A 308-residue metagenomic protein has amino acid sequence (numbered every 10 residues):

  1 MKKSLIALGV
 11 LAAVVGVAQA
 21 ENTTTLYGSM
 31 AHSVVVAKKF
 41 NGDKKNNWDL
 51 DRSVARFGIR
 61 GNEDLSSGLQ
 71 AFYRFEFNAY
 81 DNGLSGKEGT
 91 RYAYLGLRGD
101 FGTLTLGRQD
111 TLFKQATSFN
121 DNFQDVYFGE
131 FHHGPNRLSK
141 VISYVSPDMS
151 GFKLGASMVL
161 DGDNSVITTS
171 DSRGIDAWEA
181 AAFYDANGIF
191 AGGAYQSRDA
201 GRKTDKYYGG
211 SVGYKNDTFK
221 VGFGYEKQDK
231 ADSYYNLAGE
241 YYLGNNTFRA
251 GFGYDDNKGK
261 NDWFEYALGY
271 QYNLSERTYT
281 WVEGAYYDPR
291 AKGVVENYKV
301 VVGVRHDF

Functional and structural regions predicted by a protein language model:
M1-F308: Outer-membrane beta-barrel proteins
